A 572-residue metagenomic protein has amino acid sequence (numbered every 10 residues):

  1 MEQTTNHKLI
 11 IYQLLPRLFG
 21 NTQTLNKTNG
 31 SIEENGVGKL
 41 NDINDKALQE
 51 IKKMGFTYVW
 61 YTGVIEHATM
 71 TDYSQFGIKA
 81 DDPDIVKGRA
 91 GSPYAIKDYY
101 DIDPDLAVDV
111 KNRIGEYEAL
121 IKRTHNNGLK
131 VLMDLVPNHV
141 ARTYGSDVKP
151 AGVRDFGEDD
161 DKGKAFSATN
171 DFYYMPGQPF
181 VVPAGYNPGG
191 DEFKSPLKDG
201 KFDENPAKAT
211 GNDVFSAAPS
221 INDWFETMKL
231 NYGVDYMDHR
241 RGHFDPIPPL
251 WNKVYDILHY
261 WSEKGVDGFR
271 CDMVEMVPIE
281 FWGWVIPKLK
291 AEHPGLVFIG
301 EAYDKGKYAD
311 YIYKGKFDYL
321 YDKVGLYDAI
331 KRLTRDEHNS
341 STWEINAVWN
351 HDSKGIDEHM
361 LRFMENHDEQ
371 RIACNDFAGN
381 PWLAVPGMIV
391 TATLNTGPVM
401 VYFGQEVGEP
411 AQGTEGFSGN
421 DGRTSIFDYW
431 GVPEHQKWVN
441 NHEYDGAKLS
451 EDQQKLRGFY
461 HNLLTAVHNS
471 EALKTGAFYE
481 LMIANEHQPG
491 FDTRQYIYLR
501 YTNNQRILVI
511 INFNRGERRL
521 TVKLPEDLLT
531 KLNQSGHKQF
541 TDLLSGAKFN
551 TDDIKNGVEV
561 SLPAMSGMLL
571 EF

Functional and structural regions predicted by a protein language model:
M1-K130, N138-K149, V153-R154, D160-D161 (+3 more regions): N-terminal structural segment of carbohydrate-active enzymes
E2-H7, L15, A95-I96, D105-K122 (+8 more regions): Alpha-amylase-like alpha-glycosidases and glucanotransferases acting on alpha-linked glucans and related
L9-I11, T57-W60, G128-L132, D267-R270 (+7 more regions): Beta-sheet entry/capping signal
L15-L18, W60-T71, D134-Y144, D272-P278 (+2 more regions): Short, solvent-exposed turn/loop segments enriched in Gly/Ser/Thr/Pro and often Arg
P16-L18, I65, D103-L106, P137-H139 (+8 more regions): Short, flexible loop/turn elements at secondary-structure junctions
T22, T69, D84, D304 (+3 more regions): Loop/helix patches that line or flank the sugar-binding groove of alpha-linked glycan CAZymes
G268, H537-G557: Solvent-exposed beta-strand/loop surfaces of large extracellular or lumenal domains
T551-F572: C-terminal beta-strand-rich structural cap/linker in extracellular carbohydrate-active enzymes
